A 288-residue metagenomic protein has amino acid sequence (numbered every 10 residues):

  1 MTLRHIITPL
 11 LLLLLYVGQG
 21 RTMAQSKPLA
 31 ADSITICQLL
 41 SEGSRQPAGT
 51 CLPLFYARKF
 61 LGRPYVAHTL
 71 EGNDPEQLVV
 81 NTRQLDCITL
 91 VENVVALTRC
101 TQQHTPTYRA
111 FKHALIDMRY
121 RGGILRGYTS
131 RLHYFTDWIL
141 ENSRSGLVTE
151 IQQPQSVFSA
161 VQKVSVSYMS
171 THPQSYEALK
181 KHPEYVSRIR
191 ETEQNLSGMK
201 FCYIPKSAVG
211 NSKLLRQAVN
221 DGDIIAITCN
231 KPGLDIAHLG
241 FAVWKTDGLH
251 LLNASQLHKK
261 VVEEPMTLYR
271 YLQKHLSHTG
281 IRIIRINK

Functional and structural regions predicted by a protein language model:
M1-A30: Bacterial Sec-dependent N-terminal signal peptides
Q25-V94, R99: Cationic-aromatic interfacial patches
I34-Q38, R45, L54, C100 (+4 more regions): Mature, folded catalytic cores of secreted/periplasmic enzymes
L39-E42, Y56, F60, A114 (+4 more regions): Residues that form generic nucleotide/phosphate-binding pockets
Y65-C202, N220, W244-G248, N253-Q256: Acidic/His-rich structured neighborhood in mature extracellular/periplasmic domains
Y203-L215, C229: Short alpha-helix capping/helix-loop boundary micro-motifs
L214-A218, L234: Short, surface-exposed secondary-structure edge patches
D223-K288: C-terminal soluble interaction/assembly domains
